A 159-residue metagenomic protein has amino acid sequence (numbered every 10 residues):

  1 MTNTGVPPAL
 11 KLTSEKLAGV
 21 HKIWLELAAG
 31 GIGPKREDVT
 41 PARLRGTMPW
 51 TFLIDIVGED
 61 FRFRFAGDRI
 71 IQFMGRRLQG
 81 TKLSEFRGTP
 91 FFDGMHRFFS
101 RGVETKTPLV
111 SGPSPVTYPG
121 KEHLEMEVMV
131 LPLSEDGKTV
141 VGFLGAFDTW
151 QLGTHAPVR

Functional and structural regions predicted by a protein language model:
M1-T89, D93-R159: Intrinsically disordered, low-complexity terminal regulatory regions
